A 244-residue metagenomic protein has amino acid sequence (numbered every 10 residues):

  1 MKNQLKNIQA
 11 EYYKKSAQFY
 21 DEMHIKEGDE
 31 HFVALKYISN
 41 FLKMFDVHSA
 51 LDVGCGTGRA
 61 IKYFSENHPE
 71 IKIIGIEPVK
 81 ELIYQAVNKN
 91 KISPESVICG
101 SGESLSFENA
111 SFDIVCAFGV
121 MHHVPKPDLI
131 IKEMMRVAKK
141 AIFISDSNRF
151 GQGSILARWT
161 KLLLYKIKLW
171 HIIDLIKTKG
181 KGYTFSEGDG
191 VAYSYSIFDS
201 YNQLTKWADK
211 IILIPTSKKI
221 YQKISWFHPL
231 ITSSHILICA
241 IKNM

Functional and structural regions predicted by a protein language model:
M1-F45: Conserved class I S-adenosyl-L-methionine
L51, G58-S104: Class I SAM-dependent methyltransferase SAM/SAH-binding core
C116: A conserved beta-strand element that flanks and buttresses the S-adenosyl-L-methionine
G119-V120: Short catalytic micro-motifs in class I SAM-dependent methyltransferases
D128-K140: A short glycine-rich, Lys/Arg-flanked "PGG" loop and its adjoining helix->strand segment in the class I
F143-I172: Conserved class I S-adenosyl-L-methionine
G190-I214: Short alpha-helix
K223-M244: Core SAM-dependent methyltransferase catalytic element
